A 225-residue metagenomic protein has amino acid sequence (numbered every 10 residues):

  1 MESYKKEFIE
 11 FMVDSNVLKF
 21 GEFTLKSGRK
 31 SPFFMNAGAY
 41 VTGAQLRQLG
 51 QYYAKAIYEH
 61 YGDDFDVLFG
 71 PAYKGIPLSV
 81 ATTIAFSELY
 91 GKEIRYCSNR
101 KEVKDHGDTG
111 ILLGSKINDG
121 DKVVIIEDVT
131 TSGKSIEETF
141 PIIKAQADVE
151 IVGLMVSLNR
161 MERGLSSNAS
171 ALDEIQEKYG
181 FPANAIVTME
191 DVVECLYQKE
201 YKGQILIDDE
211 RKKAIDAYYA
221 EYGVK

Functional and structural regions predicted by a protein language model:
M1-Y61: Active-site-facing substrate-recognition patch
E2-E10, P141, A145-K225: PRPP-dependent phosphoribosyltransferase catalytic core
A54-F65, F140, K144-D148: Phosphate/pyrophosphate-binding loops at sites that engage ATP/ADP/AMP, CoA/4′-phosphopantetheine, polyphosphate
D63-K74: Short glycine-rich phosphate-binding loop at a beta-alpha junction
L68-F69, C97, V152, N184: Structural detector of well-ordered beta-strand residues that form the stable sheet scaffold of enzyme domains
A72-L78, S132: Gly/Ser/Thr-rich loops at beta-strand to alpha-helix junctions that form or flank small-molecule/cofactor-binding
V80-V123, E137: Short, glycine/charge-rich flexible loops or terminal/linker lids adjacent to PRPP-binding catalytic cores
L112-M161: A contiguous pocket-lining binding segment that forms or flanks enzyme active sites
